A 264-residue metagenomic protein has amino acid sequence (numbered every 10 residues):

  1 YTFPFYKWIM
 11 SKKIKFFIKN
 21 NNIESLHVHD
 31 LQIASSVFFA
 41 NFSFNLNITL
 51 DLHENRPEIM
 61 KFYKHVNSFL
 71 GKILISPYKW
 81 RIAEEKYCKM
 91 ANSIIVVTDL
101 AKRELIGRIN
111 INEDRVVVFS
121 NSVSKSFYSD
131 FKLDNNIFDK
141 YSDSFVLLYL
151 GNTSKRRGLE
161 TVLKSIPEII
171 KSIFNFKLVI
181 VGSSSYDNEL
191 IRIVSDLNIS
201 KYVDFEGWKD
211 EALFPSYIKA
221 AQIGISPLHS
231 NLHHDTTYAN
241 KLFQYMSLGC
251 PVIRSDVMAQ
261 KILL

Functional and structural regions predicted by a protein language model:
Y1, T49-I82, N112, S126 (+1 more regions): Acceptor-binding helix/loop patch of EC 2.4 sugar-transfer enzymes, predominantly nucleotide-sugar-dependent
W8-K19, S35, F39-S43, R56-E58 (+1 more regions): Membrane-proximal helix-turn-helix segments that form the acceptor-binding/catalytic region of lipid-linked
I95, V123, D139-I166, V179: Conserved donor-binding/catalytic core segment of Leloir-type glycosyltransferases
L100, S122: Carbohydrate-associated surface elements
D130-V146, K171: Nucleotide-sugar donor-binding and catalytic loop/hinge architecture of NDP-sugar-dependent glycosyltransferases
L150, K177-I191, G207-W208: Glycosyltransferase donor-sugar binding loop
R157, E206, A212-Y217, G224-M246 (+1 more regions): Nucleotide-sugar-dependent
N188-P215, I223: Nucleotide-activated donor-binding/catalytic signature segment of Leloir-type glycosyltransferases, i.e., the conserved
